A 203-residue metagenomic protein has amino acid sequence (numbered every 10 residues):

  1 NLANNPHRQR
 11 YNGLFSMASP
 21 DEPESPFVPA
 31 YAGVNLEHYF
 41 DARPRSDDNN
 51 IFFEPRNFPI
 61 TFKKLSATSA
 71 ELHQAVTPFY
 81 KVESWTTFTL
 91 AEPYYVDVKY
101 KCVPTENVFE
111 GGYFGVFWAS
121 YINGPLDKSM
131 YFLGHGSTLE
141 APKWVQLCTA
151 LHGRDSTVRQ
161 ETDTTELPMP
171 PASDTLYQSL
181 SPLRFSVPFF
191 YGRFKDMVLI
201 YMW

Functional and structural regions predicted by a protein language model:
N1, L14, T68-A75, F190: Generic recognition of long tandem-repeat/solenoid scaffolds
N1-P55: Acidic-aromatic substrate-binding/catalytic surfaces of carbohydrate-active enzymes
L2, P20, T77-F79, A91-P93 (+3 more regions): Generic structural motif
L2-R8, S19-V28, P78-S84, F109-E110 (+2 more regions): Short, surface-exposed beta-strand/loop "edge" segments at domain boundaries and coil↔beta transitions
P20-A30, N50-T61, H73-Q74, G153-R159 (+2 more regions): Short low-complexity stretches enriched in small and charged residues
D41-Y95, N107: Extended, loop-rich substrate-binding clefts of extracytoplasmic carbohydrate-active enzymes
Y95-L147: Acidic (Asp/Glu-rich), glycine- and aromatic
G124, S129, H135-W203: A contiguous, surface-exposed recognition patch within enzymatic or periplasmic domains that forms
